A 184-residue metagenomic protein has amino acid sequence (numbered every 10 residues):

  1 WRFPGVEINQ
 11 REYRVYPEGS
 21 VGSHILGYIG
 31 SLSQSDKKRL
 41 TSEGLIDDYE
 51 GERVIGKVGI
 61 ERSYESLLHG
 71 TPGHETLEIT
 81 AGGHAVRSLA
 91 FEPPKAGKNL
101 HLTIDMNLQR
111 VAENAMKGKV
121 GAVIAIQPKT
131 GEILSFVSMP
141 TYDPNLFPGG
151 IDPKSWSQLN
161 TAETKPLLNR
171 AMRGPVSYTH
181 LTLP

Functional and structural regions predicted by a protein language model:
W1-A122, V137-A171, P175: Extracytoplasmic/periplasmic proteins that interact with beta-lactams or build/remodel peptidoglycan
V123-P128: Short hydrophobic alpha-helical segments used for membrane anchoring or interfacial signaling
T179-P184: Conserved small/polar residues in nucleotide/adenosyl-binding loops
